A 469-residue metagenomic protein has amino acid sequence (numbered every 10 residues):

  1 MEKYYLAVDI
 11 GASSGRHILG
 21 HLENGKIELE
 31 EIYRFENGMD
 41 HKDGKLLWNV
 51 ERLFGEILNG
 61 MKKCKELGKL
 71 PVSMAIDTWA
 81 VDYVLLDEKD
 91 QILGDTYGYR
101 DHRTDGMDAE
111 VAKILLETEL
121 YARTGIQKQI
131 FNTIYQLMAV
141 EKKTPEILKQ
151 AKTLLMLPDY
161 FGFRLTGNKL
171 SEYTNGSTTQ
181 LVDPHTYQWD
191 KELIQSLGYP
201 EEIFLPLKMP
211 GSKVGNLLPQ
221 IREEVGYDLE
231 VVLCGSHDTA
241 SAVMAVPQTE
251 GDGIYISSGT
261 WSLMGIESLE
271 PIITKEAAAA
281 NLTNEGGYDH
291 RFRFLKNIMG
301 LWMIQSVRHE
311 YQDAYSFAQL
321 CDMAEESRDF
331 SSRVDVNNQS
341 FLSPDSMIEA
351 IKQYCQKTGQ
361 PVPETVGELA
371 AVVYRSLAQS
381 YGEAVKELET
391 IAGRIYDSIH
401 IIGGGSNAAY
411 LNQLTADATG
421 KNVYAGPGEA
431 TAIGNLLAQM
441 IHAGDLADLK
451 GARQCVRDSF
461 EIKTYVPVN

Functional and structural regions predicted by a protein language model:
M1-G94, A122, Q150, R222-V231 (+2 more regions): N-terminal glycine/serine-rich phosphate-binding loop of ATP-dependent small-molecule kinases, especially carbohydrate
L6-A7, L19, A112-T124, M138-A151 (+9 more regions): Active-site core segments that coordinate phosphate-bearing ligands/cofactors across diverse enzyme families
G11-S13, V72, D77-W79, T133 (+4 more regions): Short, basic and Ser/Thr-rich N-terminal targeting/leader segments
K42, K62, E66-G98, Q127-F131 (+2 more regions): Short beta-strand-loop/turn "lid" adjacent to the catalytic site in phosphate-handling enzymes
R52-K65, T186-E192, S380-E387: Short, well-ordered amphipathic alpha-helical segments that serve as non-catalytic structural scaffolds within diverse
L70-T78, T153, P206, R394-G403: Short glycine-rich phosphate-binding loop at a beta-alpha junction
D77-A80, P210-G211, S258-W261, S398-S406: Glycine-rich beta-strand-to-loop/alpha-helix junction loops that act as flexible
D101: Carbohydrate-associated surface elements
